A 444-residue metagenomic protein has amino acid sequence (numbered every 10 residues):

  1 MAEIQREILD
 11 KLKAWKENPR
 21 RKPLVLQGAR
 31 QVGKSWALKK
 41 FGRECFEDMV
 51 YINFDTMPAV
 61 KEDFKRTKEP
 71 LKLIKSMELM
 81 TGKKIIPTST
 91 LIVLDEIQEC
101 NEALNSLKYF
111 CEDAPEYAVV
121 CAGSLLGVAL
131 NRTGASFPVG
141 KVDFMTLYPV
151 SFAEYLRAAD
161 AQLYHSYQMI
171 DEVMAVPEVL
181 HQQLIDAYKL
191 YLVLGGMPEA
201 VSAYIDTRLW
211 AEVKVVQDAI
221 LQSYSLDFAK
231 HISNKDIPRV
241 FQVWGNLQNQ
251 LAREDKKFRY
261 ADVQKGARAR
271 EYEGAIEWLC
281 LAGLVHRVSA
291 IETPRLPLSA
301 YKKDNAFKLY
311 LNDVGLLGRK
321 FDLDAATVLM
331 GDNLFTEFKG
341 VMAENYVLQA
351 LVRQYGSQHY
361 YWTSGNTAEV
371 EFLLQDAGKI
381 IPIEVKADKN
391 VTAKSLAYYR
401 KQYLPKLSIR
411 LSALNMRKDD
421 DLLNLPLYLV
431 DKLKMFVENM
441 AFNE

Functional and structural regions predicted by a protein language model:
M1-W15: N-terminal pre-Walker A segment at the start of P-loop NTPase domains
L26: Hydrophobic anchor at the beta1->P-loop junction of P-loop NTPases
K34: Conserved lysine of the Walker
A37, F41: Hydrophobic positions on the alpha1 helix immediately C-terminal to the Walker A/P-loop
T56-T88: Short glycine-rich substrate-engagement loop in P-loop NTPases that contacts/grips substrate
V93, A118-S124, T146: Structural recognition of the conserved hydrophobic beta-strand(s) that form the central parallel beta-sheet of P-loop
R132-A252: Interdomain motor-coupling "hinge/lid" segment immediately C-terminal to the ATP-binding subdomain of NTP-driven enzymes
S202-L373: Accessory nucleic acid-recognition modules appended to NTPase machines
